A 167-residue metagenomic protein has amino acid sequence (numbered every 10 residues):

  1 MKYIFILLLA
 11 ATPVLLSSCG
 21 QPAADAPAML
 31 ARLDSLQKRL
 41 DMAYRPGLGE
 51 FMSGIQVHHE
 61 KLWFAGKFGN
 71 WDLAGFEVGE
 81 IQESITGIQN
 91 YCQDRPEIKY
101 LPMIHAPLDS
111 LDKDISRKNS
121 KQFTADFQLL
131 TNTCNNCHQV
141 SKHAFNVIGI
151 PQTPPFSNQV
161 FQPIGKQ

Functional and structural regions predicted by a protein language model:
I4-P13: Sec-dependent N-terminal signal peptides
L15-S18: C-terminal motif of bacterial Sec signal peptides marking the signal peptidase cleavage site
P22-W71, P163-Q167: Immediate post-signal-peptide N-terminus of mature secreted/exported proteins
W71, E97-I104, L108-L130: Amphipathic, charged alpha-helical scaffolds that flank and support histidine-based chemistry in signaling
S84-L101: Short, solvent-exposed, charged loop/turn and helix-capping segments that join or cap alpha-helices on peripheral
L130-S141: The canonical Cys-X-X-Cys-His
I148-N158: Short cysteine/histidine-rich metal-coordination sites, predominantly Zn2+-binding motifs
